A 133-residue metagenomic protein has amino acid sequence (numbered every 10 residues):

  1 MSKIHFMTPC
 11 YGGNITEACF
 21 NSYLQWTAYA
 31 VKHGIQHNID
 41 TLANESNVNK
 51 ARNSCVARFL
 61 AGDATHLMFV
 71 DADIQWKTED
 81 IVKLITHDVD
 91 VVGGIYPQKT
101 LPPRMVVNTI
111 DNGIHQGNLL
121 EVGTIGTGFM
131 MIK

Functional and structural regions predicted by a protein language model:
M1-S46, K50: N-proximal low-complexity "stem/linker" segments adjacent to membrane-targeting elements
K3, T65, T127: Conserved catalytic motifs of the protein kinase core domain
G12-N14, N47, Q75, P97-T100: Surface-exposed, flexible loop/turn segments at secondary-structure boundaries
N53-H66: Active-site nucleotide-sugar/metal-binding loop of Leloir-type enzymes
V56, K77-K133: Conserved catalytic core of nucleotide-sugar-dependent glycosyltransferases
D63-Q75: Short beta-strand-to-loop acidic/aromatic patch adjacent to the donor-nucleotide binding site
